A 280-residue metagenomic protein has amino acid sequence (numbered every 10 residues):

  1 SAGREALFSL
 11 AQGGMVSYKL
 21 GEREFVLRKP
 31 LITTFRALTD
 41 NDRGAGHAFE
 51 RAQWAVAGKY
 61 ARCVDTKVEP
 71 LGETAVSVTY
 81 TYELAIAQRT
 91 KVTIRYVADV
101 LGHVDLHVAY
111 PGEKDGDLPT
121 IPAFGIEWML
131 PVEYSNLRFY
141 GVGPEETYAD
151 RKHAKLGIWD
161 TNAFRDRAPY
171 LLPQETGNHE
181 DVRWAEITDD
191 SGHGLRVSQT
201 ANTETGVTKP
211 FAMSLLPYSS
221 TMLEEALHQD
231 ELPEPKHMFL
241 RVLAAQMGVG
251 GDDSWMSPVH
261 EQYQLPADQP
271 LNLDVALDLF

Functional and structural regions predicted by a protein language model:
S1-F280: Beta-strand/loop-rich accessory regions of lumenal/periplasmic or secreted enzymes, predominantly carbohydrate-active
